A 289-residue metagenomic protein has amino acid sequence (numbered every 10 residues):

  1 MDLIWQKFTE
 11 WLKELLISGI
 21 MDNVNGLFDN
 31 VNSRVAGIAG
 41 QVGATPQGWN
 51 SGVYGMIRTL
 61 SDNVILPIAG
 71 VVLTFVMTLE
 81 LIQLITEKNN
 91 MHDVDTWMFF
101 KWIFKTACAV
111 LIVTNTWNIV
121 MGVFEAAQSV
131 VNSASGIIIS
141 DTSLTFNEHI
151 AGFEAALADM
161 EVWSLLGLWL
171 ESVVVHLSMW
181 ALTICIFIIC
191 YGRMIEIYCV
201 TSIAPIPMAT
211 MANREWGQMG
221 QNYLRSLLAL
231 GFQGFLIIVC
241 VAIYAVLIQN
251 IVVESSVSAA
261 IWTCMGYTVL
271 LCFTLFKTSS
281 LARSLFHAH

Functional and structural regions predicted by a protein language model:
M1-V72, K88-W97, A107-S178, G217 (+3 more regions): Gly/Ser-rich, low-complexity
P67-L79, I197: Hydrophobic alpha-helical transmembrane segments
T74-T78, W180, T201, T274: Hydrophobic alpha-helical transmembrane segments of multipass integral membrane proteins
M77, N115, I119, F187 (+3 more regions): Helical mechanochemical/support elements of P-loop NTPase systems and associated helical scaffolds
L81-V94, T183-F187, E215-W216: Membrane-water interface regions at transmembrane-helix termini and the short interhelical loops of multi-pass membrane
W102-K105: Elongated alpha-helical scaffolds
V175, M179-M211, R225-L247: Alpha-helical transmembrane segments of helical membrane proteins, especially in multi-pass transport, channel
